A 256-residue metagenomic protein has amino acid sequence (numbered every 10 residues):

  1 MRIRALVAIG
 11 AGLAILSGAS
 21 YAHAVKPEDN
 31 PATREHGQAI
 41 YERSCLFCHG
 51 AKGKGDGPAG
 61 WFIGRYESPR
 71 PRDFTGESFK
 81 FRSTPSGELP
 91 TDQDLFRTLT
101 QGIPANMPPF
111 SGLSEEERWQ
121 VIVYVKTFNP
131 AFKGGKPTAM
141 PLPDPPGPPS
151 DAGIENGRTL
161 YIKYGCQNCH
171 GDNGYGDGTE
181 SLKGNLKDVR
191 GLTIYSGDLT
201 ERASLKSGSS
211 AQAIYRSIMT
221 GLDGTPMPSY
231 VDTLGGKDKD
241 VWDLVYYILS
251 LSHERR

Functional and structural regions predicted by a protein language model:
M1-T33, R43, E116, K126-N129 (+1 more regions): N-terminal export/targeting leaders of redox proteins
S20-T33, L46-D73: Accessory recognition modules or surfaces
S20-Y41, F132-I162, A203, R255-R256: Electrostatic cytochrome c docking/interface patches
P31-A51, P149-Y175, L182-G191: Sequence/structural segment immediately N-terminal to covalent heme-attachment motifs in c-type and related
S44-K52, I103, F128-F132, G165 (+3 more regions): A generic secondary-structure signal for well-formed alpha-helical elements
K54-D56, D177, T200: Acidic/polar residues in short coil/turn loops that connect beta-strands within repeat-based beta-sheet scaffolds
P58-G60, T179-L182: Conserved catalytic-core motifs of eukaryotic protein kinase domains, centered on the activation segment
I63-L113, R118-V125, K183-T233, D238-L249: Extracytoplasmic electron-transfer domains, predominantly the class I c-type cytochrome c fold
